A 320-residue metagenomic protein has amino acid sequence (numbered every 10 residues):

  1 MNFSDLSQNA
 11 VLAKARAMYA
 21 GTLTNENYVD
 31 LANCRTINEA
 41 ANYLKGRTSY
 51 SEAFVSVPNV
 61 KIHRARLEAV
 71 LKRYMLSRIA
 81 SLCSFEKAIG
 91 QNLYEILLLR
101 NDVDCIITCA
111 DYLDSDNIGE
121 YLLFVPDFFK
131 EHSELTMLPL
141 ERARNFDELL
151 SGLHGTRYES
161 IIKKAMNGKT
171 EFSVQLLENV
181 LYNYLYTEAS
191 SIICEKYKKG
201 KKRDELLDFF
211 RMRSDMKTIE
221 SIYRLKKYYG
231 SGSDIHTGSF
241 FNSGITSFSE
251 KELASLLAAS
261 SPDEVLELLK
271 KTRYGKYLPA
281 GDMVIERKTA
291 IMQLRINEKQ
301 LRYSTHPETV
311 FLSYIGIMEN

Functional and structural regions predicted by a protein language model:
M1-N320: N-terminal domain-start signal
